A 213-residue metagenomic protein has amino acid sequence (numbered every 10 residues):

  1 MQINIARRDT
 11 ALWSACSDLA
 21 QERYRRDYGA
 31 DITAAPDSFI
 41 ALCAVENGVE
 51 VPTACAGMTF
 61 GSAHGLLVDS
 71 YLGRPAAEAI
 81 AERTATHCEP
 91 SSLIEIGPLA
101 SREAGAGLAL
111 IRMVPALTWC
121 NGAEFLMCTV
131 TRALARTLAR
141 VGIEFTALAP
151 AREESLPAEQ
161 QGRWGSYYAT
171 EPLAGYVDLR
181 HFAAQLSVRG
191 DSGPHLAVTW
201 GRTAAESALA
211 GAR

Functional and structural regions predicted by a protein language model:
M1, V49-C55, E124-L134: N-terminal short leaders/motifs
M1-A11, H195-L196, R202-T203: Conserved N-terminal entry element of GNAT/NAT acetyltransferase domains
I3-C88, H181-F182, L209-R213: A conserved beta-strand-loop-helix scaffold within acyl/acetyltransferase catalytic domains
S38-L42, I80-S101, Y168-R180, T203-A205: Mobile, glycine- and charge-enriched loop segments and immediately flanking short secondary-structure elements within
G65, G105, A184-L186: Intrinsically disordered, low-complexity acidic/polar segments
D69-A158: Acyl-donor binding region in acyl/amide transferases
N121, S192-R213: Short, cationic low-complexity segments
A149-A197: Accessory, usually C-terminal, subdomains that scaffold auxiliary metal cofactors
